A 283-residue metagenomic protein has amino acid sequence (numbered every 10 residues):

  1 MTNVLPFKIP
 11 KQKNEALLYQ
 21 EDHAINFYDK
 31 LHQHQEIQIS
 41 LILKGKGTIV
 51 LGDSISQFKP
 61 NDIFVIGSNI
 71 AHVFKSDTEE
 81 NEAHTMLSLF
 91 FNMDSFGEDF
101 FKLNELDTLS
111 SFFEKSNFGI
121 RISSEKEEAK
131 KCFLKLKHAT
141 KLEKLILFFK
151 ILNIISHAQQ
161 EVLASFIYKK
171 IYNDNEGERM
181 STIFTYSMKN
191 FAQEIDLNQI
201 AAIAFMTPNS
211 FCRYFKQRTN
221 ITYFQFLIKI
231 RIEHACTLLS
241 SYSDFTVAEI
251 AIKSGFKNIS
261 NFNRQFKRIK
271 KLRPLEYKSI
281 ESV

Functional and structural regions predicted by a protein language model:
M1-D62, I70, N261, S279-S282: Generic protein-terminus/edge-of-domain signal
T2-N14, A71-F133, H157-V162: A hydrophobic/aromatic-rich effector-binding and dimerization subdomain of bacterial HTH-type transcriptional regulators
L43, S110, N117, K130-K137 (+3 more regions): Regular secondary-structure segments
N61, S210-F215, N261-F262, F266: Short hydrophobic/aromatic patch on the recognition helix
I120-S124, K137-Q193, Q199, I203-A204 (+2 more regions): Short, Lys/Arg-enriched, Trp-marked, Pro/Gly-tolerant hinge/linker segments that flank
T185, K189, E194-T207, Q217-N258 (+1 more regions): Terminal helix-turn-helix DNA-binding modules in bacterial transcription factors
F215-T222, R264-Y277: A secondary-structure capping/hinge motif
